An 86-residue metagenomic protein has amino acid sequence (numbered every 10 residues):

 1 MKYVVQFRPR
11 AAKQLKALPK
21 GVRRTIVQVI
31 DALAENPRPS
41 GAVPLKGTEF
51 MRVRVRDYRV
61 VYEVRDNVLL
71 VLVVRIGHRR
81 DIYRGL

Functional and structural regions predicted by a protein language model:
M1-V5, R10-R24, S40, V55 (+1 more regions): Enriched for short, Lys/Arg-rich terminal
V29-R54: A short, surface-exposed loop/turn module that caps and links secondary-structure elements
